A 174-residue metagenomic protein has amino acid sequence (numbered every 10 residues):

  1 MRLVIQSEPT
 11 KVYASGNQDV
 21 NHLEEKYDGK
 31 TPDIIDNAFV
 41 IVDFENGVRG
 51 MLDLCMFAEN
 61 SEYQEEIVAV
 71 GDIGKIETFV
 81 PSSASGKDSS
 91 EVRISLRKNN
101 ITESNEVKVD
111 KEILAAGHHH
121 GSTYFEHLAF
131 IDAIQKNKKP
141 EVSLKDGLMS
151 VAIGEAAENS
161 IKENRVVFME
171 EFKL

Functional and structural regions predicted by a protein language model:
M1-E62, K145: Rossmann-like dinucleotide-binding domain that binds NAD(P)(H)
Q6, D132-K136, K162: Residues at helix-coil transition
K11, N21-T31, F39-F44, I67-K145 (+1 more regions): C-terminal glycine/acidic-rich active-site capping loop/insertion
N60-E62, K87, K162: A cross-taxa feature marking solvent-exposed loop/turn segments within ectodomains of secreted and single-pass membrane
I153-E163: Short arginine-rich
